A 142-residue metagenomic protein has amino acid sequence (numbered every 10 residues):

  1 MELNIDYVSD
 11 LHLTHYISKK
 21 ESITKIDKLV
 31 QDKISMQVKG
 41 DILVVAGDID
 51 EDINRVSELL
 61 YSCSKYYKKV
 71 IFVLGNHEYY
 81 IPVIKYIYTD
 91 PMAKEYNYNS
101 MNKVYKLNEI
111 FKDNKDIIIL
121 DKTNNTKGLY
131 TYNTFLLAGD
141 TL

Functional and structural regions predicted by a protein language model:
M1-E2, K28, K94, K127 (+1 more regions): Polar low-complexity intrinsically disordered regions
M1-F72, E78-I87: N-terminal active-site segment of His-dependent metallophosphoesterases
L11-L13, E78, K103-L142: Conserved catalytic scaffold of divalent metal-dependent phosphoesterases
S22, D52, A93-K103: Residue-level preference for long, well-ordered alpha-helices that form the structural scaffold of enzyme catalytic
Y66-K68, N97, K112: Short, flexible coil/linker elements and helix-boundary hinge sites characteristic of intrinsically disordered
V73-P82, Y86-Y88, K94, M101-N108: Acidic/His-rich segments in extracytoplasmic proteins that coordinate ligands and/or metal ions
